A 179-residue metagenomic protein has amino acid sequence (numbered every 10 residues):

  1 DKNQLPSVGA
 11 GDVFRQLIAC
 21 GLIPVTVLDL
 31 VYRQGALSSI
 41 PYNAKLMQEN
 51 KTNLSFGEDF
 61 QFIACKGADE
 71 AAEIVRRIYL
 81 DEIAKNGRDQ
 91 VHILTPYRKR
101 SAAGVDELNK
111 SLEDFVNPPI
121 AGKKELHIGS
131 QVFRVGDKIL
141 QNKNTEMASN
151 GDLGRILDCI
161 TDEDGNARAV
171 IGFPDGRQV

Functional and structural regions predicted by a protein language model:
N3-E146, L157-T161: Conserved helicase motor core of P-loop NTPases
E163-V170: Short aromatic-glycine-enriched beta-strand elements
R177-V179: A short macromolecule-binding patch
